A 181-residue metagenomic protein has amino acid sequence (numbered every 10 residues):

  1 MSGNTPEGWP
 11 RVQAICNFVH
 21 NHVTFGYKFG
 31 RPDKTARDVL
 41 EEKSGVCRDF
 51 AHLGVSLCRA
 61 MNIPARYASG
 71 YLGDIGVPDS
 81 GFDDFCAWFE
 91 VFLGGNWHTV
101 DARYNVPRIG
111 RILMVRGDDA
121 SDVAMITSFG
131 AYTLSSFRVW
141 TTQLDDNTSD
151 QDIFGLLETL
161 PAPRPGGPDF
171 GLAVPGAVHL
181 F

Functional and structural regions predicted by a protein language model:
M1-G45, L53, A120-S121, Y132-L156: Secondary-structure boundary elements
P6, P10, P32, P78 (+3 more regions): Proline-rich intrinsically disordered, low-complexity coils
N17, D49-S136: Hydrophobic/aromatic-rich core segments of domains that either
T24, D49, W88-V91, S136 (+3 more regions): Intrinsic disorder/low-structure terminal segments
D145-F181: Alpha-helical and coiled-coil interaction segments, frequently adjacent to or embedded within charge-biased
